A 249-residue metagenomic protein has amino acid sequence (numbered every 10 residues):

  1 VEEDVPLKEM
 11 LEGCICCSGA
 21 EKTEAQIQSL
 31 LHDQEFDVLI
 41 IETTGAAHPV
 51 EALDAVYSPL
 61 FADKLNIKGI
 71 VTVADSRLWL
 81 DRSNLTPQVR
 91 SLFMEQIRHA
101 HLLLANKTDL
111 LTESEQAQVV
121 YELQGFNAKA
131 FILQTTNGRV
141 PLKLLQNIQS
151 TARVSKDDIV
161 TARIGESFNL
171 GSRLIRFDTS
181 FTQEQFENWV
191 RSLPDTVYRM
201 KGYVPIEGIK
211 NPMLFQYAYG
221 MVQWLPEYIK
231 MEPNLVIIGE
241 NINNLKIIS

Functional and structural regions predicted by a protein language model:
V1-P87, S91: Nucleotide-state-sensitive switch-loop elements of NTP-binding domains
E9, G19, Y217-Y219, G239: Pocket-edge structural micro-motifs
S18-G19, I40-T43, K107, D178 (+1 more regions): Small/polar loops that bind or transfer phosphate-bearing groups
T23, E42, I70, A100 (+3 more regions): Residue-level signature of catalytic and energy-coupling elements of molecular machines, predominantly ATP/GTP-dependent
E95-M231, N241-S249: C-terminal accessory "lid"/substrate-recognition subdomains
